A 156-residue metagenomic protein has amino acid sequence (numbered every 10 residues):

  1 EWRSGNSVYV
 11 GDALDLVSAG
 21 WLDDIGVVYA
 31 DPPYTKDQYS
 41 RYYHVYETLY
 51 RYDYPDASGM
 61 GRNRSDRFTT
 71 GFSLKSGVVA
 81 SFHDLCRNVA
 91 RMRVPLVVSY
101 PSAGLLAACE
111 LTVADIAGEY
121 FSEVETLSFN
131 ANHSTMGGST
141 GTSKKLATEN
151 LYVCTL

Functional and structural regions predicted by a protein language model:
E1-Y42, Y54-F68: SAM-dependent nucleic-acid methyltransferase catalytic core
G11-D12, P101, T155: Structured loops at beta-to-helix junctions and adjacent beta-edge loops in soluble globular domains
D15-V17, D84-R87, G138-G141: Generic recognition of flexible, low-complexity loop/linker segments
A19-D23, Q38-E47, A107-V113, G137-S139: A short acidic (Asp/Glu
T48-N88: Glycine-rich S-adenosyl-L-methionine
G71-F129: Conserved Class I SAM-dependent methyltransferase catalytic core
E110-L156: Class I S-adenosyl-L-methionine
